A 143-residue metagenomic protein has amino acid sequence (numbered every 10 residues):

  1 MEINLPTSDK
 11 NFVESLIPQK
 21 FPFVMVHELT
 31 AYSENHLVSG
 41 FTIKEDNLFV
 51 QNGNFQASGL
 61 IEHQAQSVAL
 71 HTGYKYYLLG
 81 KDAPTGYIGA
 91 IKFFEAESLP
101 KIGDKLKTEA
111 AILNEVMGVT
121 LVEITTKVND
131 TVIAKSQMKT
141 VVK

Functional and structural regions predicted by a protein language model:
M1-N35: N-terminal leader/capping segments at the start of a protein or of a new domain
E2-I3, L70, K101-I102, A111-K143: HotDog/MaoC-like acyl-thioester-processing domains
P6, L70-E109: Hydrophobic beta-strand-centered segment that forms part of the acyl-chain substrate-binding groove
F21-Q56: Catalytic strand-loop segment that frames the active site of acyl-thioester-processing enzymes
F23-M25, L106-K107, T120: Hydrophobic core residues within well-ordered beta-strands of beta-rich domains
V26-H27, I88-I91, L121, K135: Hydrophobic residues on conserved beta-strands that form the core of alpha/beta folds
H27-T30, E97, A111-L113: Conserved positions in beta-strands of structured domains
N52-H71, I88-G89: Compact, glycine-rich, soluble single-domain proteins
